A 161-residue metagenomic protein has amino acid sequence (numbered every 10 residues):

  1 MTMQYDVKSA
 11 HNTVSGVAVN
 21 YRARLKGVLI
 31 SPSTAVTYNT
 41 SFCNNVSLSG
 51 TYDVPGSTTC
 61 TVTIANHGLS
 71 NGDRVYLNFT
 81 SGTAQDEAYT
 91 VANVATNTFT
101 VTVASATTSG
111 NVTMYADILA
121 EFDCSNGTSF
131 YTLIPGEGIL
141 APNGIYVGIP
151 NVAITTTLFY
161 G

Functional and structural regions predicted by a protein language model:
M1-A23, S33, I149-G161: C-terminal interaction-tip segments
K26, V36-T40, N71-V75, I154-T156: Short beta-strand/loop motifs in extracellular/secreted proteins, especially within beta-sandwich accessory domains
K26-V28, G138-V152: Noncatalytic modules at the cell exterior or secretory-pathway interfaces, chiefly beta-strand-rich lectin/adhesion
G27-S31, A65: Short edge beta-strand/loop segments characteristic of extracellular beta-sandwich folds
A35-S47, A116-F122, T156-G161: Short, surface-exposed beta-strand/strand-loop-strand elements in extracellular ectodomains
V46-D117: Small/polar beta-strand repeat architecture
T63, F130-G138: Exposed aromatic-hydrophobic patches
N93-A95, D123-F130: Short proline/glycine- and polar residue-rich coil/turn motifs
